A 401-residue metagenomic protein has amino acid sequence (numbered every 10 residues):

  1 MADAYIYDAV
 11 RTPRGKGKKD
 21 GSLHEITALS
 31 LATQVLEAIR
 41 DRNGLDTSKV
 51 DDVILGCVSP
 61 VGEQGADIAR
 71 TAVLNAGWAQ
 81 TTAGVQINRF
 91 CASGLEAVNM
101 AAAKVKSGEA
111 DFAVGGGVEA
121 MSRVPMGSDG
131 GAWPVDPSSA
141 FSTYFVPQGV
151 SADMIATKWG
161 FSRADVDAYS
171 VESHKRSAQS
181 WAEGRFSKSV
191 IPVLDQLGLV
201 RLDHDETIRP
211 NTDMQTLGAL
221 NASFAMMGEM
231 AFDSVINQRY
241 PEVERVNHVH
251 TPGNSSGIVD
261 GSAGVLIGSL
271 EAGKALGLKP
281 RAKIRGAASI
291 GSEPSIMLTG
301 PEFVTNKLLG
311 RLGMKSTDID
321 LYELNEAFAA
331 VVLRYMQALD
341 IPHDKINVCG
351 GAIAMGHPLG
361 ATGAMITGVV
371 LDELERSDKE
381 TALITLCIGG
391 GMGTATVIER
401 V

Functional and structural regions predicted by a protein language model:
V10-P13, H24-Q34, A168-L270, A275 (+2 more regions): N-terminal extracellular/periplasmic Venus flytrap/periplasmic-binding protein-like
T12, K16-K19, A102-W159, M226-E229 (+1 more regions): Glycine-rich loop/linker segments at domain edges
R14-D41, S59-G62, A83-N99, D111 (+8 more regions): Active-site pocket-shaping loop/turn-to-helix segments
S22-A113, G117-P134, V190-H204, S295 (+1 more regions): Conserved beta-ketoacyl condensing-enzyme motif
T27, C57-D111, T143-V150, G218-G257 (+3 more regions): Conserved catalytic cysteine-centered active-site region of acyl-thioester-dependent Claisen-condensing enzymes
I87-V118, A156-F186, G264-E271, P358-K379 (+1 more regions): Active-site-proximal alpha-helical scaffold in enzymes
D153, S189, Q196, R285-A354: Active-site pocket-lining segment
